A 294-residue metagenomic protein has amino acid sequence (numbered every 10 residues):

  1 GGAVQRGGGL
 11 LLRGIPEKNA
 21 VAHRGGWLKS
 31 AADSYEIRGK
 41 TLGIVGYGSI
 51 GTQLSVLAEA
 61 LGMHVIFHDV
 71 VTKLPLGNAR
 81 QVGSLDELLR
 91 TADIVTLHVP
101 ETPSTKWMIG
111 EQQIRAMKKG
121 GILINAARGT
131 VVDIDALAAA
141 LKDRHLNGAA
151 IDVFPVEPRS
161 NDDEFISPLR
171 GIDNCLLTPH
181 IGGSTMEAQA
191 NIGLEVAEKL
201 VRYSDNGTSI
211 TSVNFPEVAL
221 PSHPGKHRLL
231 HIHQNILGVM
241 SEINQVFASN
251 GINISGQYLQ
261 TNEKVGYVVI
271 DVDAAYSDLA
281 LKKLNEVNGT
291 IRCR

Functional and structural regions predicted by a protein language model:
G1-T41, Q53-V56, A60, T208-S212: Phosphate-binding beta-alpha-beta segment of Rossmann-like dinucleotide-binding domains, i.e., the NAD(P)
G2, E111, G120-I122, A127-P221 (+2 more regions): Rossmann-like dinucleotide-binding domain for NAD(H)/NADP(H)
V21-S30, P75-V82, T102-M108, T130-V131 (+2 more regions): Short gly/ser/thr-rich secondary-structure transition/capping motifs
S30-K119: Rossmann-like dinucleotide/phosphate-binding beta-alpha-beta segment
S55, E59, L141-K142, A248: Gly/Ala-rich phosphate-binding loop of Rossmann-like dinucleotide-binding domains, activating on the conserved
D93, H98-E101, A127-R128, F154-P155 (+1 more regions): Short glycine-/small-residue-rich Rossmann-like dinucleotide-binding loops
N161-D162, I181-R294: NAD(P)-dependent dehydrogenase/reductase Rossmann-like domain
